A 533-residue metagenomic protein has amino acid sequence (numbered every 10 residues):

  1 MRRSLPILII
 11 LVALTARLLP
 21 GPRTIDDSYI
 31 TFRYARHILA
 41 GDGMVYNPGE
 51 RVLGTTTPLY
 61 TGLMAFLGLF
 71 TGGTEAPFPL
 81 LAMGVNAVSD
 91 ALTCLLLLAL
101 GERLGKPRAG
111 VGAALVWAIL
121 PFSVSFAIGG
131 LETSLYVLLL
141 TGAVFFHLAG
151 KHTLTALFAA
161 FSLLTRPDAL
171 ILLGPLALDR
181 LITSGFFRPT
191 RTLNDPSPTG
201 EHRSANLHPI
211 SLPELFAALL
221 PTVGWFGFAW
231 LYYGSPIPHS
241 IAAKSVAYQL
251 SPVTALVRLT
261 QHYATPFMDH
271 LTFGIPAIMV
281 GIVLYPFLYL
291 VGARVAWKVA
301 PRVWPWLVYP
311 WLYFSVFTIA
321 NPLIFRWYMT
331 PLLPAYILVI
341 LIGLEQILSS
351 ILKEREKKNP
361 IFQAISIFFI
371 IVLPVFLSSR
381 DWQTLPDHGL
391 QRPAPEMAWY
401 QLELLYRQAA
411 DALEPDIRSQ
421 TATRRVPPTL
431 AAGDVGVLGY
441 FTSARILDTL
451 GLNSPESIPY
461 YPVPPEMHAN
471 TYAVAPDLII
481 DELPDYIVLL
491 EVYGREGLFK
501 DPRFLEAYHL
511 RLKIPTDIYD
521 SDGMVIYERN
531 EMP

Functional and structural regions predicted by a protein language model:
M1-P533: Membrane-proximal envelope and lipid/glycan-remodeling enzymes
